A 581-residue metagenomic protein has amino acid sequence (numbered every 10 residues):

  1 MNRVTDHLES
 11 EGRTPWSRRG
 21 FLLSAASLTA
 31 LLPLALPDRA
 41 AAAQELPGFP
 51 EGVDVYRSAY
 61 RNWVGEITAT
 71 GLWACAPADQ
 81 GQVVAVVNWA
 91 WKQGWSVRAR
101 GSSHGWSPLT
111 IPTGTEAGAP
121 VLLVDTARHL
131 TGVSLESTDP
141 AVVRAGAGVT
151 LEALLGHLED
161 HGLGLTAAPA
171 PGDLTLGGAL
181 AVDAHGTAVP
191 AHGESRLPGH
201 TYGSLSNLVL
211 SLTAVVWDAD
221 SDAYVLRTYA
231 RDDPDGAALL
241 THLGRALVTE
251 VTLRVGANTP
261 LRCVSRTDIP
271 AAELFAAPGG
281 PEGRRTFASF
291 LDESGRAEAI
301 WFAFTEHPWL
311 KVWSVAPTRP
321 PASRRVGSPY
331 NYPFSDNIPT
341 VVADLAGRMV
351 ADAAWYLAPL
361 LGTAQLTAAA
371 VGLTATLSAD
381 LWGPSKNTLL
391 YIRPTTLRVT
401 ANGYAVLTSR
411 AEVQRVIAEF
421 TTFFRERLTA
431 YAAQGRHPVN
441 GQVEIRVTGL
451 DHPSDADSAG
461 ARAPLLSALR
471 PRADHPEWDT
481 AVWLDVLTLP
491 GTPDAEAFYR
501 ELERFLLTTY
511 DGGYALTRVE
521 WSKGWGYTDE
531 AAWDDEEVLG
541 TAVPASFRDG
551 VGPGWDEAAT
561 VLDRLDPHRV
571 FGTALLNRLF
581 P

Functional and structural regions predicted by a protein language model:
M1-W16: N-terminal secretory signal peptides
R3, T115-E116, D380-P581: Conserved glycine-rich FAD pyrophosphate-binding loop
W16-A30: N-terminal export leaders
A35-E66, A85: C-terminal segment of N-terminal export signals and the immediately downstream linker at the start of the mature
G65-A167, A299: Glycine-rich N-terminal segment of FAD-binding domains in flavoprotein oxidoreductases, spanning the beta-loop-helix
S96-R98, G162-A170, S221-R227, P260-R262 (+1 more regions): Short secondary-structure capping/junction motifs at helix and strand boundaries
S107-L130, G186-A219, L247-L253: Structural signature of FAD isoalloxazine-binding scaffolds in flavoprotein oxidoreductases
V209-G441, R446-V447: C-terminal substrate-binding/cap subdomain adjacent to the FAD-binding core in PCMH-type and related FAD-linked
